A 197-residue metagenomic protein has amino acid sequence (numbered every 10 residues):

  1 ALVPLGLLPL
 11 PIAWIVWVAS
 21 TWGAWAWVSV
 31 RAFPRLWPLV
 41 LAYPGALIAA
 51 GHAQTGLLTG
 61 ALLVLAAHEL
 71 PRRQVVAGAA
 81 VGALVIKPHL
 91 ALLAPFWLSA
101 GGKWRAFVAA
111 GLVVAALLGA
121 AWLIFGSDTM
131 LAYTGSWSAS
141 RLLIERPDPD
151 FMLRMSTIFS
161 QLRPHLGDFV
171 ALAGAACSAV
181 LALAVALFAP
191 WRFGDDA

Functional and structural regions predicted by a protein language model:
A1-V76, L98-A197: Primarily membrane-embedded glycan-assembly and transfer machineries that use lipid-linked glycans
V81-W97: Transmembrane helices and adjacent periplasmic/lumenal helix-loop junctions of polyprenol-phosphate-dependent
